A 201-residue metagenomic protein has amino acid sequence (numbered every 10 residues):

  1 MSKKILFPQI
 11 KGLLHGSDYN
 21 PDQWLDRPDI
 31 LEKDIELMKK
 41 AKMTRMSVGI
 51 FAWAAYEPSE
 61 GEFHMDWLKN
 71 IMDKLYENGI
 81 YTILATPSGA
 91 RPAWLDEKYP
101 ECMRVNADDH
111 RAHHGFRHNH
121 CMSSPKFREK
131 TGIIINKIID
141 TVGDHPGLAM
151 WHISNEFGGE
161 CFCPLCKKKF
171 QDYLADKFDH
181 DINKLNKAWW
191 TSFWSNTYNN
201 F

Functional and structural regions predicted by a protein language model:
M1-L6, S59-M65, L75, I153-F170: Short, charged N-terminal helix-start/capping segments
S2-K33, K39, G132-I133, H152 (+1 more regions): Substrate-binding clefts and catalytic carboxylate motifs of secreted carbohydrate-active enzymes
K4, L31-A112, I135-I139, G143: Aromatic-lined substrate-binding rim segments of carbohydrate-active enzymes
L13-S17, T44-V48, T82-A85, A149-I153: Hydrophobic faces of well-ordered beta-strands that scaffold small-molecule active sites in alpha/beta enzyme cores
L14-R27, G49-W67, A112-G132, S154-C161: The substrate-binding groove and active-site-proximal loops of carbohydrate-active enzymes, especially glycoside
R27-P28, P92-A93, C163: Alpha-helix N-cap/helix-start motif
A112-F201: Polysaccharide-binding and catalytic clefts of secreted carbohydrate-active enzymes
